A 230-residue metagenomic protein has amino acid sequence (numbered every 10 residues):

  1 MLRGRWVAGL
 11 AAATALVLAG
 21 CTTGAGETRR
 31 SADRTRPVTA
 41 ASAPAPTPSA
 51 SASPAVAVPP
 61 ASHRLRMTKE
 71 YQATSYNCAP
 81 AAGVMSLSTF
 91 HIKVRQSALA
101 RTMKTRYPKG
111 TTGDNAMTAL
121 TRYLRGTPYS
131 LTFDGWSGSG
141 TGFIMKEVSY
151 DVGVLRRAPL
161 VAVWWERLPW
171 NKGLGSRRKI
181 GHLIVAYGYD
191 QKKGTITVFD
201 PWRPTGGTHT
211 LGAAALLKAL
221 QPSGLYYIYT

Functional and structural regions predicted by a protein language model:
M1, R5-L10, M145-P159, K218-S223: Short, surface-exposed loop and linker segments with low hydrophobicity and enrichment for Pro/Ser/Thr
L2-A119, L174-R177, K192: Active-site-adjacent structural segments surrounding the nucleophilic cysteine of cysteine proteases and isopeptidases
T22, D33-R36, P59, R177-R178 (+1 more regions): Noncatalytic regulatory segments and standalone regulatory/sensor domains
A82, H91, G135, V163-W165 (+2 more regions): A mature extracytoplasmic/lumenal domain signature
A82, S86-V94, M103, Y123-P128 (+4 more regions): Sec/Tat-exported extracytoplasmic proteins
T118-G153: A small/polar (G/S/T-enriched), proline-flanked helix-loop surface module common in exported/cell-envelope proteins
T141-T195: Active-site-adjacent substructure of cysteine-protease-like catalytic cores
